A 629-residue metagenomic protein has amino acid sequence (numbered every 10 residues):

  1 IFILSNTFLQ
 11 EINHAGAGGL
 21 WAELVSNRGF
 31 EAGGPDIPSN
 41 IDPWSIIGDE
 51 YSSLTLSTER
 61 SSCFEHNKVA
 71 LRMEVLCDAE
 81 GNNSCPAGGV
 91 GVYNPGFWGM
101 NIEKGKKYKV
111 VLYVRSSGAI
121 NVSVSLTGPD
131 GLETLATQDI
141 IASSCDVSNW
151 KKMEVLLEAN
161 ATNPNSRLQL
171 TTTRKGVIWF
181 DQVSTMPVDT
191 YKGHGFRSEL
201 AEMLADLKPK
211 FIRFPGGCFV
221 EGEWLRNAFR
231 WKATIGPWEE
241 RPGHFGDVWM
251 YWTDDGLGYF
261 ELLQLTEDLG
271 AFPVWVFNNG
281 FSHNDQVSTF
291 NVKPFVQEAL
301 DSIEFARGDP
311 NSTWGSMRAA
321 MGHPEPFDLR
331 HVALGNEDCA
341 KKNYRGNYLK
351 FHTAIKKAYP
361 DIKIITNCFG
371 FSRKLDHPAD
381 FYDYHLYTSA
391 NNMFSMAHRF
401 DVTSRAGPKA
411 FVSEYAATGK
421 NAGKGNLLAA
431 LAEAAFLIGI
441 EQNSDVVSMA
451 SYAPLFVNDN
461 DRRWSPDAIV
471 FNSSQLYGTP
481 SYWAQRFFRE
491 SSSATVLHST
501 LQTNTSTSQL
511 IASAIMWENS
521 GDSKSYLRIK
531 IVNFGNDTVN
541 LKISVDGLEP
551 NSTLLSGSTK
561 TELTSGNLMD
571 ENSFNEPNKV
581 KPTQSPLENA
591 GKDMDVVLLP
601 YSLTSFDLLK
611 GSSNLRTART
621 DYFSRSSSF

Functional and structural regions predicted by a protein language model:
I1-D255, F272, V287-P294, L334 (+6 more regions): Extracellular and organelle-lumenal recognition/adhesion modules and their flexible linkers in secreted
S5-L9, I212-F214, P273-V276, R330-L334 (+4 more regions): Hydrophobic faces of well-ordered beta-strands that scaffold small-molecule active sites in alpha/beta enzyme cores
T7, F30, L112, K208 (+8 more regions): Conserved, mostly hydrophobic/aromatic
Q10-I12, V220, F281-N284, G407-I515 (+1 more regions): Aromatic/acidic polysaccharide-binding cleft in carbohydrate-active enzymes
G99, S184-H194, E239-G256, N278-K293 (+6 more regions): The substrate-binding groove and active-site-proximal loops of carbohydrate-active enzymes, especially glycoside
Y113-S117, E158-N160, E490, V532-F534 (+1 more regions): Solvent-exposed strand-to-loop "edge" motifs in beta-rich extracellular domains
D301, F305-S316, A320-N443: Active-site neighborhood of glycoside hydrolase catalytic domains
S508-S552, K560, T604-D607: Carbohydrate-binding surface patches
